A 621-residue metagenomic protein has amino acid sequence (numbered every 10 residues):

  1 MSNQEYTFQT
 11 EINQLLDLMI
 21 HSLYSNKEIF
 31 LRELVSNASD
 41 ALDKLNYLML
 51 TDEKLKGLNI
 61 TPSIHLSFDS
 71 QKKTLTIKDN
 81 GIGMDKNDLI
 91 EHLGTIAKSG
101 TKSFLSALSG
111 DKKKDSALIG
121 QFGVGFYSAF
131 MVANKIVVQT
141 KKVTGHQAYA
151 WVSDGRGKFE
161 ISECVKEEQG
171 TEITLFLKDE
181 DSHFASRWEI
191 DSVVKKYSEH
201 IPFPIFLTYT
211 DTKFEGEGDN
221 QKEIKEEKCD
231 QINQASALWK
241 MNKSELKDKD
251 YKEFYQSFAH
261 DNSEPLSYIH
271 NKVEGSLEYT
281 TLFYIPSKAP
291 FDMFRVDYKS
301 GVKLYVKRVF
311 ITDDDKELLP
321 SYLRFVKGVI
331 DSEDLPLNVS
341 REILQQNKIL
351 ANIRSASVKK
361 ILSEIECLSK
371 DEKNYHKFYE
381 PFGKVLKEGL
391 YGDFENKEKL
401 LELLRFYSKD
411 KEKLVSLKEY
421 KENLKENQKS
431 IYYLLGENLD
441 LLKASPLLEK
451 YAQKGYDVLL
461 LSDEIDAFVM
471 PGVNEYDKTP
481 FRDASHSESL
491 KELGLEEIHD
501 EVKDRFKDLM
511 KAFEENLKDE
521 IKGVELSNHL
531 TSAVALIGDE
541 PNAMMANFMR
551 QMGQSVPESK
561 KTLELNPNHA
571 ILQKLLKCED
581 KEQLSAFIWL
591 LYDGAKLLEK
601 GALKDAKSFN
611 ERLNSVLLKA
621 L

Functional and structural regions predicted by a protein language model:
M1-D179, H183-F184, S192, K425: GHKL (Bergerat-fold) ATPase N-terminal catalytic module, capturing the glycine-rich phosphate-binding loop and acidic
L118, I136-K158, K178-S182, W188-L621: GHKL/Bergerat-fold ATPase module in large chromosome/replication-associated machines
